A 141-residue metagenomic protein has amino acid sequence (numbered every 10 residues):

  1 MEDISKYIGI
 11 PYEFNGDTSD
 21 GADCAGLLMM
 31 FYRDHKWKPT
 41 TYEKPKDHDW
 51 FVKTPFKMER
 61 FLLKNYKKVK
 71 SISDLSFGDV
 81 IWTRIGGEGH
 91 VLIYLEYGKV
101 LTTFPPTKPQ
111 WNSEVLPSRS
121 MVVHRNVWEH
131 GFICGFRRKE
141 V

Functional and structural regions predicted by a protein language model:
M1-N65, F77, I85-H90, G131-V141: N-terminal capping segments
Y66-K70, R84-V141: Aromatic- and glycine-rich peptidoglycan recognition patches
